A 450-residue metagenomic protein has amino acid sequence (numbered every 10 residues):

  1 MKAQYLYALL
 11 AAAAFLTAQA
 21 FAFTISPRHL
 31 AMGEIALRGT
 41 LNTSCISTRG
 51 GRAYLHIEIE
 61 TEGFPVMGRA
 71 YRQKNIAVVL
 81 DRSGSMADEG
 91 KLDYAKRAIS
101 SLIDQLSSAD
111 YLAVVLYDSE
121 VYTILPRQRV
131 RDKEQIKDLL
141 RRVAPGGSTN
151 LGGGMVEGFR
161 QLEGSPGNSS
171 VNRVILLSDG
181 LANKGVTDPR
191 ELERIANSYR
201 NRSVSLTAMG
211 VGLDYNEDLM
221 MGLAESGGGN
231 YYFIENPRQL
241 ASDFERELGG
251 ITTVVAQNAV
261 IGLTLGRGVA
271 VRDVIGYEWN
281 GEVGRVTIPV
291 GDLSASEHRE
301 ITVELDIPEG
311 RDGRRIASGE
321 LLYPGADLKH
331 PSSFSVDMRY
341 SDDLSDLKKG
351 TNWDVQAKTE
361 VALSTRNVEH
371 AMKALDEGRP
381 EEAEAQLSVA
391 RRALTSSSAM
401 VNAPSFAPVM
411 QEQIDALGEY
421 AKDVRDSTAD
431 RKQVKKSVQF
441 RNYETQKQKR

Functional and structural regions predicted by a protein language model:
M1-L9: Bacterial N-terminal signal peptides that target proteins for export
A8-Q19: Bacterial N-terminal signal peptides
F23-V260, P308-D312, R391-M400, P404: Exposed acidic/Ser/Thr-rich ligand/metal-binding surfaces
L116-Y117, I261-V269, Y277-W279: Short acidic, flexible loop segments centered on an aromatic residue
Y122-L125, G266-V274, A326-K329: Short aromatic-acidic-glycine turn motif
V274-E297: Extracellular adhesion/glycan-binding regions together with long Ser/Thr- and acidic-residue-rich low-complexity tracts
S294-D312: Low-complexity, intrinsically disordered segments enriched in Ser/Thr together with acidic residues
I307-R450: Long, acidic serine/threonine- and proline-rich intrinsically disordered regions
